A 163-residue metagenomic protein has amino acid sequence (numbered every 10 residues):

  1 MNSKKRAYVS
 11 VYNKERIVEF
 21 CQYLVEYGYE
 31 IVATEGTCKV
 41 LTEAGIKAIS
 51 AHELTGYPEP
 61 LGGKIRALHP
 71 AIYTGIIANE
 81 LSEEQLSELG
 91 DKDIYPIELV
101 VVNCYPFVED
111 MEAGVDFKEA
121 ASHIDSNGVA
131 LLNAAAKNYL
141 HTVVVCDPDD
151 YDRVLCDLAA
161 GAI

Functional and structural regions predicted by a protein language model:
M1-A33, T37-L54: N-terminal glycine-/serine-/threonine-rich phosphate-binding loop
N2-R6, V18, Y23-E26, I94-I163: Internal alpha/beta core interface subdomains
V9, E30-E35, S50-E53, A78 (+3 more regions): General beta-strand structural signal in soluble alpha/beta enzymes
I31, A44-I49, G62-L68, Y139-C146 (+1 more regions): Short, exposed beta-strand "edge-strand" segments with a Pro/Gly-rich flavor and a Y/T-containing core
V32, A71, I124: Short glycine- and Lys/Arg-enriched binding-loop motifs that mark or flank ligand-binding interfaces
A33, L61, Q85, N127-V129 (+1 more regions): Sparse, context-dependent recognition of short Cys/His-centered cofactor- or disulfide-binding micro-motifs
G36-P106: Glycine-rich nucleotide/cofactor/substrate-binding loop typically near the N-terminus or early in the first domain
